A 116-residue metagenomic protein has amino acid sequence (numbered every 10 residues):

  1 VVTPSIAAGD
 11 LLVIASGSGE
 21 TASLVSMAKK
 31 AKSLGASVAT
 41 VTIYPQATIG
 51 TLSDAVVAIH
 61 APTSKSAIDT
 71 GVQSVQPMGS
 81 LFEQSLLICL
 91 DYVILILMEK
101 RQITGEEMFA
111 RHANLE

Functional and structural regions predicted by a protein language model:
V1-L95: Glycine-rich phosphate-binding loops that contact phosphosugars or nucleotide phosphates
Y92, M98-E116: A short, charged, Gly/Pro-tolerant segment at domain boundaries
